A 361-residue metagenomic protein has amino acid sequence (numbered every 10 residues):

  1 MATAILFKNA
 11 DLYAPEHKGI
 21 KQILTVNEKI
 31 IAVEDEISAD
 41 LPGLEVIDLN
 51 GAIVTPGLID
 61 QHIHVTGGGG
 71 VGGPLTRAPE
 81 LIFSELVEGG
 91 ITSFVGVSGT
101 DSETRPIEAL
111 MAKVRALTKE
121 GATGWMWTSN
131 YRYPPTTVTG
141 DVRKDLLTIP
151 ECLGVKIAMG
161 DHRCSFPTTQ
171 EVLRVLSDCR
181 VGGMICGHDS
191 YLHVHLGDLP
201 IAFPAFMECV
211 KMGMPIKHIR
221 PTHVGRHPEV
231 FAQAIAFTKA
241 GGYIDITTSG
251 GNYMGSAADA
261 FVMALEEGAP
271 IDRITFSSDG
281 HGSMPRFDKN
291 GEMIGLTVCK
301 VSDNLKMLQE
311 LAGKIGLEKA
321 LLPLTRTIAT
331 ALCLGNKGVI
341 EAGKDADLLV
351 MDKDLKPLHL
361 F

Functional and structural regions predicted by a protein language model:
M1-I5, L12-T55: Histidine-rich, glycine-flanked metal-binding segment
A10, E28, G51, H62 (+8 more regions): Divalent metal-coordination and catalytic microenvironments
P42-A52, F83, T139-L147, A258-I271: Short amphipathic alpha-helices and their capping/turn segments at secondary-structure boundaries
L49-A112: Metal-associated gating/positioning segment near the N- to mid-region
P56-G57, P150-M159, D272-H281: Non-cysteine beta-strand/loop elements that form the S-adenosyl-L-methionine
S98-I216, R220-Q233: Histidine/acidic-residue-rich, glycine-tolerant segments that coordinate divalent metal ions
D178-F287, E292-V298: Active-site core of metal-dependent hydrolases
E267-M351: His/Asp/Glu-enriched, well-ordered alpha-helical/loop segment that forms or immediately abuts the divalent-metal
